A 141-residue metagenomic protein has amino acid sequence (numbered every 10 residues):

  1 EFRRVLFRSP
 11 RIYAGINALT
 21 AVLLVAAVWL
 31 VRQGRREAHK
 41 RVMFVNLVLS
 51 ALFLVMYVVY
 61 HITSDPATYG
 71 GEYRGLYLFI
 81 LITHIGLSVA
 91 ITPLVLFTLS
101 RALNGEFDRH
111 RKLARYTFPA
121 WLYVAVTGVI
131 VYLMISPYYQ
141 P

Functional and structural regions predicted by a protein language model:
E1-L6: Short, small-residue-biased leader/transition segments that mark boundaries at the very start of proteins
F7-P10, V28-V42: Membrane interfacial helix-start motif at the N-side
F7-R11, G71-G86: Short aromatic-rich membrane-water interface segments that cap or initiate transmembrane helices in multi-pass membrane
I12-V22, A26, V45-V59, T83-S100 (+2 more regions): Lipid-exposed faces of alpha-helical membrane segments in multi-pass integral membrane proteins
A26-G34, L99-N104: Structural signal for the C-terminal ends of transmembrane alpha-helices and the immediately following loop
H39, L103-Y123: Interfacial loop-to-transmembrane junctions
V59-E72, P141: Peri-membrane helix termini and adjoining interfacial loops of integral membrane proteins
V129-P141: Juxtamembrane boundary at the C-terminal end of a transmembrane helix
